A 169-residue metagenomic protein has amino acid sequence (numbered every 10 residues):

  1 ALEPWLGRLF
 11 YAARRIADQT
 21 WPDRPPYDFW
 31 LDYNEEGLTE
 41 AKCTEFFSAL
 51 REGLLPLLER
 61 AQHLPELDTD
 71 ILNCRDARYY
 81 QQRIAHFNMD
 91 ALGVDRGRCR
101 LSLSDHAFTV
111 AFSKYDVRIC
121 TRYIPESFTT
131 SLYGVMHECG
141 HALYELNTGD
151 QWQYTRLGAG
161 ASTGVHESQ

Functional and structural regions predicted by a protein language model:
L2-T130: Contiguous, non-catalytic segments that form substrate-binding/exosite surfaces or channel walls
W21, T130-D150: Active-site recognition of the HExxH zinc-binding catalytic motif
H63-L64, Y115, N147-Q153, H166: Short acidic (Asp/Glu) and glycine-rich catalytic loops that position anionic groups and cofactors
R96-R98, Q151-T155: Acidic/polar loop patches that form or flank catalytic/metal-binding clefts of enzymes that bind anionic ligands
S104-A107, H137, H141, H166-E167: Histidine-centered active-site/metal-ligand motif
I124-L132, T155-S162: Alpha-helix N-cap/helix-initiation motif
C139, L146, R156-Q169: A conserved active-site cap/scaffold subdomain adjacent to cofactor or substrate pockets
